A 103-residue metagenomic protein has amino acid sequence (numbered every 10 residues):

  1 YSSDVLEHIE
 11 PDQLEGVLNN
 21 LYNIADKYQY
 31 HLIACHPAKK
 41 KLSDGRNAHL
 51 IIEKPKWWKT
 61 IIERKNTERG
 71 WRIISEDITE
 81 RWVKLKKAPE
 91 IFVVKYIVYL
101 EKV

Functional and structural regions predicted by a protein language model:
Y1: A conserved beta-strand element that flanks and buttresses the S-adenosyl-L-methionine
D4, H8: Histidine-centered divalent metal-coordination motifs
I9-V103: Class I (Rossmann-like) S-adenosyl-L-methionine-dependent methyltransferase catalytic domain, capturing the SAM-binding
